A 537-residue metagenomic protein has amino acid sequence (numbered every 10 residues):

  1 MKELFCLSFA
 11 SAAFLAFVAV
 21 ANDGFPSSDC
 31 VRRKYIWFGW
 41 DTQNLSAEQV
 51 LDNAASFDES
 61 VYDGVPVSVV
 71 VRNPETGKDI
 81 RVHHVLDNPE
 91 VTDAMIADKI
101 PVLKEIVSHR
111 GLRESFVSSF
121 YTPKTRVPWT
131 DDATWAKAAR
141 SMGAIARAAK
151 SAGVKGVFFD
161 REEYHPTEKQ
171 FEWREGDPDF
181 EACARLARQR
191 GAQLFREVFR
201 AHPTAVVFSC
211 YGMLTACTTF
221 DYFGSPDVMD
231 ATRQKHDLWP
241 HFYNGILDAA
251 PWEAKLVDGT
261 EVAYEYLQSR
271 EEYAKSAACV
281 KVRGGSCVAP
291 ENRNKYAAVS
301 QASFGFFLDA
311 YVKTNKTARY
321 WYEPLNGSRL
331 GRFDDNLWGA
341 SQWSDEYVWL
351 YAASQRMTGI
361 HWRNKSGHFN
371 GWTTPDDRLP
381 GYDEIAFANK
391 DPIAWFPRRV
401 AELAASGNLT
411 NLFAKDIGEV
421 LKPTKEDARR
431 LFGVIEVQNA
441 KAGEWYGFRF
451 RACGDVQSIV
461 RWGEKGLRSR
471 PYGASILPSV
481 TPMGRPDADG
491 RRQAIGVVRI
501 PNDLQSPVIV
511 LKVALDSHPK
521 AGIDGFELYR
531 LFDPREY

Functional and structural regions predicted by a protein language model:
M1-L4: Positively charged n-region of N-terminal signal peptides that target proteins for export
S8-A19: Bacterial N-terminal signal peptides
F25-L412: Glycan-processing catalytic domains of CAZymes
A414-I435: Short carbohydrate-recognition loop motifs
L431-W462, A494-V498, N502, F526-E527: Extra-cytoplasmic beta-strand recognition segments
R470-S506: Extracellular carbohydrate recognition and processing domains and analogous Trp-centered ligand-binding platforms
L511-P519: Short beta-strand-plus-loop segments that form exposed binding edges in beta-rich domains
K520-Y537: Exposed low-complexity, polar/acidic, P/S/T/G-rich flexible segments that act as propeptides, protease-susceptible
